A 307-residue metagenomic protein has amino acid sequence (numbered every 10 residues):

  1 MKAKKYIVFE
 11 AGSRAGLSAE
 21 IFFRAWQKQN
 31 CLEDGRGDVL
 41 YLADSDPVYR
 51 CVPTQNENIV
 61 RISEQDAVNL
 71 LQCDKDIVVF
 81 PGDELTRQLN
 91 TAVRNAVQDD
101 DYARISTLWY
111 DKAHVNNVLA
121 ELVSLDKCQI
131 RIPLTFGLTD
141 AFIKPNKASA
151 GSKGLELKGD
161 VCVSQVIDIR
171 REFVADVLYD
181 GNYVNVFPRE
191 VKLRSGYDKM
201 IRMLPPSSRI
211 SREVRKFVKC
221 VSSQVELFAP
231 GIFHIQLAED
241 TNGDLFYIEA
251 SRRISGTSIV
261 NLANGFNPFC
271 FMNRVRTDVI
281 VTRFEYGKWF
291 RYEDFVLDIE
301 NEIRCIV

Functional and structural regions predicted by a protein language model:
Y6-R24: Glycine-rich adenosine-cofactor-binding loop
V39-S45: Short internal beta-strands
P47-R131: Conserved N-proximal alpha/beta basic substrate-recognition cap immediately N-terminal to, or forming the N-lobe
I105-A175, Y179-F187, M203-K216, C220: Active-site nucleotide/adenylate-binding loops and adjacent lid/helix of ATP-dependent enzymes
S164-L227, E239, S251-D278: ATP-dependent carboxylate/phosphate-activation module, predominantly the ATP-grasp catalytic core and closely related
I235-L237: Catalytic phosphate/metal-binding cores of nucleic-acid and nucleotide-processing enzymes, i.e., regions that mediate
G243-F246: Conserved protein kinase catalytic/activation segment
C270-V307: Peripheral (often C-terminal) accessory segments that flank ATP-dependent C-N-forming ligase machineries
